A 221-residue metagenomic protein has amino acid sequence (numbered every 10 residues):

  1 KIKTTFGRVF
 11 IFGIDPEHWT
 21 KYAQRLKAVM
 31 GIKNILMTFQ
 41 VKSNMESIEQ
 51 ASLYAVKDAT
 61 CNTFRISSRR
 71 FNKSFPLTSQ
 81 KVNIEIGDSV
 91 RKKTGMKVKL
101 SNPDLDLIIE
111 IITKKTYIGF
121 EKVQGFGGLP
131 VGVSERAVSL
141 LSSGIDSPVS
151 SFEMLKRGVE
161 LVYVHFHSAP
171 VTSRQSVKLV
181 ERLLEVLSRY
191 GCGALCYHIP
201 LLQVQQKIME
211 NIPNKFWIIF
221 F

Functional and structural regions predicted by a protein language model:
K1-V138, P148-V204: RNA-binding accessory domains that recognize and position tRNA/RNA substrates
G144: Conserved G/P- and acidic residue-centered "switch" motifs that form tight phosphate/ATP-binding loops in soluble
Q205-F221: Conserved adenosine/adenylate-binding substructure
